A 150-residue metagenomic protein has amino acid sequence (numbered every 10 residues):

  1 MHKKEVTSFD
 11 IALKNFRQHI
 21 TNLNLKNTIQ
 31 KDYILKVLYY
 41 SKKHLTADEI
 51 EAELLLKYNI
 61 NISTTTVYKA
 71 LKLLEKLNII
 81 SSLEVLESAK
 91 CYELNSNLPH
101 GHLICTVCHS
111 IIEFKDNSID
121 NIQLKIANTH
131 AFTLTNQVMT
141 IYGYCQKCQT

Functional and structural regions predicted by a protein language model:
M1-N24: N-terminal leader segment of winged-helix/HTH proteins
L25, Y39-K42, K57-Y58: Short helix-capping/hinge SLiMs at alpha-helix to coil transitions
D32-V37: Pre-recognition alpha-helix immediately N-terminal to the DNA-recognition helix within helix-turn-helix or winged-helix
T46-N59: DNA-recognition alpha helix
V67-L77: Basic amphipathic alpha-helical segments that dock to polyanions
I79-T150: Non-DNA-binding regulatory cores of transcription-related proteins, predominantly C-terminal effector-binding
